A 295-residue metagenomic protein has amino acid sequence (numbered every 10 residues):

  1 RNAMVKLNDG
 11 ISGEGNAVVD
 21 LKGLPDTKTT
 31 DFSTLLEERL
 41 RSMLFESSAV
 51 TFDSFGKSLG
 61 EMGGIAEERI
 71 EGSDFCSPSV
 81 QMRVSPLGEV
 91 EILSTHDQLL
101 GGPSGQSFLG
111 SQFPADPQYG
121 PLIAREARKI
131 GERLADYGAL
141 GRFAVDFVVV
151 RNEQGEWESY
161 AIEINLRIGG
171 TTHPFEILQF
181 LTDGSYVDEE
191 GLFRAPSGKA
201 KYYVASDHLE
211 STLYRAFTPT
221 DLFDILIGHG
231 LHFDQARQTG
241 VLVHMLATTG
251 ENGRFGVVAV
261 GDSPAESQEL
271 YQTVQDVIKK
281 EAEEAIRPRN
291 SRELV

Functional and structural regions predicted by a protein language model:
N2-E14, V19-L21, D31, L35-L100 (+2 more regions): Phosphate-binding site of ATP-dependent enzymes
L24-P25, Y271: Low-complexity, highly charged intrinsically disordered N-terminal segments that act as targeting/localization
S48-S73, S104-E156, A195-H232: A long amphipathic alpha-helix within ATP-dependent nucleotide-binding catalytic cores
S77, V90, L140-A144, E156-A161 (+4 more regions): Active-site lining segments that contact anionic ligands and/or coordinate catalytic metals
P78, L93, T172-E176, Q268-Y271: Short conserved micro-motifs at the rims of enzyme active sites and ligand-binding pockets
Q98, E126-R133, F180, T273 (+1 more regions): Generic, well-ordered alpha-helical scaffold segments in large soluble proteins
E156-S185: Active-site loop ensemble at the mouth of alpha/beta enzyme cores that anchors a bound cofactor
D183-V295: Peripheral (often C-terminal) accessory segments that flank ATP-dependent C-N-forming ligase machineries
